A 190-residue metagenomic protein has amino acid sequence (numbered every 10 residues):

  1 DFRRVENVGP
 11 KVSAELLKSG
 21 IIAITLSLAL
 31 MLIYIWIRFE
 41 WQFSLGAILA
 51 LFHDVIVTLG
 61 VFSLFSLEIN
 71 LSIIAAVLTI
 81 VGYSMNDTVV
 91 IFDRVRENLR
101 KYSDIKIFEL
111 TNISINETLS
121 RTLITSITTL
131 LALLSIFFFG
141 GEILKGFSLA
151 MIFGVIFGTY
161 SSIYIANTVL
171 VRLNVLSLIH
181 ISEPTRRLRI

Functional and structural regions predicted by a protein language model:
D1-T25: Juxtamembrane "pre-transmembrane" interface segments
V12, M31, D54, V61 (+3 more regions): Residue-level signature of catalytic and energy-coupling elements of molecular machines, predominantly ATP/GTP-dependent
L17-V57, V61, L78, I127-I136: Internal alpha-helical transmembrane segments of multipass membrane proteins, especially hydrophobic lipid-embedded
K18, I22, L26, L45 (+7 more regions): Alpha-helical transmembrane segments of multi-pass inner-membrane proteins, especially transporters/permeases
Y34-I37, L123-V171: Hydrophobic, glycine/alanine-rich multi-pass transmembrane helices and their short helix-loop junctions in large
F43-R96, F153: Hydrophobic transmembrane alpha-helices and their membrane-interface caps in long multi-pass transport proteins
Y102-L123: Helix-loop junctions and hydrophobic alpha-helical segments within the transmembrane domains of large membrane
I179-I190: Single conserved hydrophobic/aromatic residue that forms the stacking wall/gate of nucleotide- or nucleobase-binding
